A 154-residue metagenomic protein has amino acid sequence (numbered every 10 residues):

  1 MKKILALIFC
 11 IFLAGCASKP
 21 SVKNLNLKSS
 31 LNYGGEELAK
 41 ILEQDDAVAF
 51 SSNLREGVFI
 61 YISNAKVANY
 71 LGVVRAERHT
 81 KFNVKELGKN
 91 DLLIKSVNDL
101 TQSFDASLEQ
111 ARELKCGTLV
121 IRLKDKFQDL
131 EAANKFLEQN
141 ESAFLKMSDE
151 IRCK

Functional and structural regions predicted by a protein language model:
M1-I4: Positively charged n-region of N-terminal signal peptides that target proteins for export
L7-I8: Sec-dependent N-terminal signal peptides
I11, A111, M147-S148: Disulfide-bonded cysteine motifs in exported proteins
A14-G15: C-terminal motif of bacterial Sec signal peptides marking the signal peptidase cleavage site
S18: Short, conserved catalytic or interaction motifs in soluble domains
L25-H79, T101-S103, S107, A111: Secretory pathway targeting signatures of secreted, lumenal, and periplasmic proteins
E37, L119-K154: Surface-exposed amphipathic alpha-helical segments
G72-F127: Signature of long, low-cysteine stretches enriched in small and polar/charged residues
